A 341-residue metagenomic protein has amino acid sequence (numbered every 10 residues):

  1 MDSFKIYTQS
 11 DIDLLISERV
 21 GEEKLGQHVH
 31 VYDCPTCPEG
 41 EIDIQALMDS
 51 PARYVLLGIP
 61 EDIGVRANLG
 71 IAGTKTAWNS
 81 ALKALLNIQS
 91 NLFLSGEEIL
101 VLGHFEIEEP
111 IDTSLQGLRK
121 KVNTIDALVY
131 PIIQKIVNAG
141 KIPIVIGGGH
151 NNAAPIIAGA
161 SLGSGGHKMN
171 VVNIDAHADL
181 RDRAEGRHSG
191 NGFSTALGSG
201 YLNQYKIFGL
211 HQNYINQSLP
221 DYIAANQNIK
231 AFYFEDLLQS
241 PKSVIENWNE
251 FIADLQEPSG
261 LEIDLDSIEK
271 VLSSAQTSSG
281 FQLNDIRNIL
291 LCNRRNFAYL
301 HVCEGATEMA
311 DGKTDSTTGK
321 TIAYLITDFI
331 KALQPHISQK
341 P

Functional and structural regions predicted by a protein language model:
D2-P341: Conserved alpha-helical scaffold segments that buttress catalytic/binding sites
